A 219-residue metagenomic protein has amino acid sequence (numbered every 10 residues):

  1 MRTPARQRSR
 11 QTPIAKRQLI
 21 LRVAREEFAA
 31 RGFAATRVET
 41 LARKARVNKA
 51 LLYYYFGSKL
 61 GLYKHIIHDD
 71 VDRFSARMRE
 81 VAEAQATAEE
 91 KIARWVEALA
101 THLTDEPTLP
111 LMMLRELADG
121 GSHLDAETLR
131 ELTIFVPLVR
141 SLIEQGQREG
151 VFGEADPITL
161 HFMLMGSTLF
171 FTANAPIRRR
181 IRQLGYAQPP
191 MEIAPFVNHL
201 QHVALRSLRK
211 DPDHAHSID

Functional and structural regions predicted by a protein language model:
M1-P4, T101, D105, T133-E149 (+2 more regions): C-terminal peripheral helix-coil segments that are non-catalytic and often amphipathic
M1-R31, A35-R46, L60-K64, D72-R73: Basic, helix-initiating cap at the start of DNA-binding domains
A30-A34, Q85, E106, E149: Short coil/turn segments at alpha/beta junctions that flank glycine-rich nucleotide-binding fingerprints
A45-F56: Short hydrophobic/aromatic patch on the recognition helix
I66-R94, L124, L142: Amphipathic alpha-helical linker/stalk segments
R79-L111, P157-L164, A194-V197, D219: Hydrophobic alpha-helical connector segments
T104-A126, N174-Q183: Amphipathic alpha-helical segments used for helix-helix packing
